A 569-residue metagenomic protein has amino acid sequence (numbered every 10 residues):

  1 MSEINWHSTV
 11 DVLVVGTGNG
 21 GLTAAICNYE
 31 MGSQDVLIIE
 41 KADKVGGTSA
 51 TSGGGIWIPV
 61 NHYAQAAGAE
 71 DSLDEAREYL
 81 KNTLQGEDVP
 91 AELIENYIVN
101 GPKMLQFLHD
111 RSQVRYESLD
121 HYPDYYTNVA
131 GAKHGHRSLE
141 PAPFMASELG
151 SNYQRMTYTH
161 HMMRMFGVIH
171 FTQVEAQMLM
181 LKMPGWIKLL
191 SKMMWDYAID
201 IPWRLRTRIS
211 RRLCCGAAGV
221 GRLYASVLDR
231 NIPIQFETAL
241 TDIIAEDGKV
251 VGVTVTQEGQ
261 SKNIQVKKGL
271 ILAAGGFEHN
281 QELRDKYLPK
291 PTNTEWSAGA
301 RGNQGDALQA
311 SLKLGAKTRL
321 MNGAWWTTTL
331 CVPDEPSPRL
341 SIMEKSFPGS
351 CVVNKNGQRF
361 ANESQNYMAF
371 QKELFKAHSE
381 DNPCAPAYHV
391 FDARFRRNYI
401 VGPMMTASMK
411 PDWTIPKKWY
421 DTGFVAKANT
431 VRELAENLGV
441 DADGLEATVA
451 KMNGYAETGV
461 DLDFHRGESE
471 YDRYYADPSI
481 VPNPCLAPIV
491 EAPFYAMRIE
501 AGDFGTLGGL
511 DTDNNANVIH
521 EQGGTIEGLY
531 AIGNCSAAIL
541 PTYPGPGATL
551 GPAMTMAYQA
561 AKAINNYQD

Functional and structural regions predicted by a protein language model:
M1-V12, E30-S33, G221, I539 (+1 more regions): Extreme N-terminal leader/targeting segments of oxidoreductases
I4, K41-P233, V352, R359 (+5 more regions): Conserved N-terminal/central alpha/beta ligand/cofactor-binding core
V12-I38: N-terminal Rossmann-like FAD-binding beta1-loop-alpha1 element of flavoenzymes
T127, A142-K188, L308-A310, K317-V440: An anion/pyrophosphate-binding glycine-rich loop and adjacent beta-alpha core in soluble alpha-beta enzymes
S210-A217, D229, Q257-D334, R339 (+2 more regions): Glycine-rich loop(s) and the adjacent beta-strand/alpha-helix scaffold that form part
E237-T241: Conserved SAM/SAH-binding loop
D242, E246-K249, G444-I539, Y543: A glycine-rich dinucleotide-binding beta-alpha-beta segment and adjacent secondary-structure elements that constitute
